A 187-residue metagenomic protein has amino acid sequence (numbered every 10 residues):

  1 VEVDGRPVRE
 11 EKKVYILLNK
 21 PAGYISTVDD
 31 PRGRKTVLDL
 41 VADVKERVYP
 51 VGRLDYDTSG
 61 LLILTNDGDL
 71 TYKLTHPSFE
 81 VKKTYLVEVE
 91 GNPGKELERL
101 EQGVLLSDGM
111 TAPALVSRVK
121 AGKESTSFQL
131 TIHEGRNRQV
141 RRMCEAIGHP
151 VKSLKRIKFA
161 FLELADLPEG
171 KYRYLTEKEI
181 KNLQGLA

Functional and structural regions predicted by a protein language model:
V1-A187: Basic, flexible Lys/Arg- and Gly-enriched helix-loop patches that mediate nucleic-acid binding at interfaces with rRNA
